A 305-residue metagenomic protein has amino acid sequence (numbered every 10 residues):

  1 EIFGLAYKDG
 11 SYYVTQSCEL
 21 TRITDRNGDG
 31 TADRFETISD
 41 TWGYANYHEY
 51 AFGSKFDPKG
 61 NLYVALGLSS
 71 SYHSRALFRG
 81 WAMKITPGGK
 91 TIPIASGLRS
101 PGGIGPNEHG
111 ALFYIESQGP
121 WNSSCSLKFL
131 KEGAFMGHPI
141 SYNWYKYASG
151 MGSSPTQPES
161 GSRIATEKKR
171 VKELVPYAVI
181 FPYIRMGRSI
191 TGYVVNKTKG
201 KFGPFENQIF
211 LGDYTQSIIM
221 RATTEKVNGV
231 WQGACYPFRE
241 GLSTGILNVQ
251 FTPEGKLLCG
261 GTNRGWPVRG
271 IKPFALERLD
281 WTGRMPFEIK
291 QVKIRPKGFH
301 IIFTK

Functional and structural regions predicted by a protein language model:
E1-G283: Beta-propeller blade termini and top-face loops
L279-K305: N-terminal non-catalytic regions of secreted/periplasmic and cell-surface proteins
